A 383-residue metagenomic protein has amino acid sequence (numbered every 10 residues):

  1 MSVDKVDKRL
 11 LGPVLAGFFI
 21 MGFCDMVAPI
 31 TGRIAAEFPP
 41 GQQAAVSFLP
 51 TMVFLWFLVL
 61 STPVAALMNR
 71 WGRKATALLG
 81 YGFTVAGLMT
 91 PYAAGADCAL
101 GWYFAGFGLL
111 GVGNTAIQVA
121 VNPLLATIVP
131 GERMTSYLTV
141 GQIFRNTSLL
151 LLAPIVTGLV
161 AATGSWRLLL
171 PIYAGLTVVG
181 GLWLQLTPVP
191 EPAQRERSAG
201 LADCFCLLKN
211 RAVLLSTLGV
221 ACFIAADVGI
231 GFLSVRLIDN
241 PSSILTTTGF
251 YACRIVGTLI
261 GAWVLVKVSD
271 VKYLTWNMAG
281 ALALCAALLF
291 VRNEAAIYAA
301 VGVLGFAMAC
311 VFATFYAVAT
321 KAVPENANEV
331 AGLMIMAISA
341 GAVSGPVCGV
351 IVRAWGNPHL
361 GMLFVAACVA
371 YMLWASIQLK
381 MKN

Functional and structural regions predicted by a protein language model:
R9-P40, N122, I230-V235: Extracytoplasmic
V27-A28, N210-I255: Extracytoplasmic gate region of multi-pass secondary transporters
F48-A66, T248-G261: Central cavity-lining transmembrane alpha-helices of secondary-active solute carriers, predominantly the Major
G82-D97, G280-R292: C-terminal ends and interior cores of transmembrane alpha-helices in multi-pass membrane transporters/permeases
L100-A116, A296-C310: Hydrophobic core of transmembrane alpha-helices in multi-pass small-molecule transporters, especially MFS/SLC-type
G106-I143: Cytoplasmic helix-loop-helix junction between adjacent transmembrane helices in 12-TM secondary transporters
E132, Y137-V189: Helix-loop-helix hairpin linking two adjacent transmembrane segments in secondary transporters
V271-F315: C-terminal transmembrane helical hairpin of 12-TM major facilitator-type secondary transporters
